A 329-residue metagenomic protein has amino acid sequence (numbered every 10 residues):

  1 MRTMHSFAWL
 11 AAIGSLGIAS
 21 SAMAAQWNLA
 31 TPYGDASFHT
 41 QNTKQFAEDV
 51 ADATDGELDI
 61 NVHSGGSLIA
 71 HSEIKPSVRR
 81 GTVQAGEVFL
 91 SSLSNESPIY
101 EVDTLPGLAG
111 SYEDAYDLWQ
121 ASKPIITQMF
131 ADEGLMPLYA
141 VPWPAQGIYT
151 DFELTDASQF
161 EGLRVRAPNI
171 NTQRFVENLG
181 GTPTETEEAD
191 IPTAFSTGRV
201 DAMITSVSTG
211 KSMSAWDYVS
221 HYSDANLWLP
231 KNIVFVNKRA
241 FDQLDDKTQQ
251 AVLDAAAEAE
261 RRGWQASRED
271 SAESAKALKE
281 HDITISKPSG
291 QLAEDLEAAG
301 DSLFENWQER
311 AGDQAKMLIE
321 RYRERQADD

Functional and structural regions predicted by a protein language model:
M1, A24-A25: Intrinsic structural disorder
M1-L10: Bacterial N-terminal signal peptides that target proteins for export
I18-A24: Sec/Tat signal peptide C-region and signal peptidase I cleavage site
A25-Y116, S122-I126, F130-D329: N-terminal secretory/targeting leader peptides
